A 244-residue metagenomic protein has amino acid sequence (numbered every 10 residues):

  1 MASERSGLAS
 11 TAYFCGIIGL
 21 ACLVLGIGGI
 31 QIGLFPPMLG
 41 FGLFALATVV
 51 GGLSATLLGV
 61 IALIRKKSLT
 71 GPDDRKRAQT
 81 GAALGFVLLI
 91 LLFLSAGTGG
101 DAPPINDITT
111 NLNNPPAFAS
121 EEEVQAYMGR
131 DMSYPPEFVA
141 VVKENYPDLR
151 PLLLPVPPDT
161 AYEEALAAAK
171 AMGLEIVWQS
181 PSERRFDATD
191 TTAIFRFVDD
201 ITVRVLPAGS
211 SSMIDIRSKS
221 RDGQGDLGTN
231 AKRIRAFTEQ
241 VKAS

Functional and structural regions predicted by a protein language model:
M1-A9, S54-G71: N-terminal Lys/Arg-rich, disordered targeting/topogenic segments
M1-F35: Membrane-anchoring/interfacial helices and their immediately flanking loops in integral membrane proteins
S10-A21, A45-G59, D73-I90: Transmembrane alpha-helical segments of multi-pass membrane proteins
L23-A45, G59-Q79, L92-S244: Ser/Thr-rich, low-complexity intrinsically disordered terminal regions
